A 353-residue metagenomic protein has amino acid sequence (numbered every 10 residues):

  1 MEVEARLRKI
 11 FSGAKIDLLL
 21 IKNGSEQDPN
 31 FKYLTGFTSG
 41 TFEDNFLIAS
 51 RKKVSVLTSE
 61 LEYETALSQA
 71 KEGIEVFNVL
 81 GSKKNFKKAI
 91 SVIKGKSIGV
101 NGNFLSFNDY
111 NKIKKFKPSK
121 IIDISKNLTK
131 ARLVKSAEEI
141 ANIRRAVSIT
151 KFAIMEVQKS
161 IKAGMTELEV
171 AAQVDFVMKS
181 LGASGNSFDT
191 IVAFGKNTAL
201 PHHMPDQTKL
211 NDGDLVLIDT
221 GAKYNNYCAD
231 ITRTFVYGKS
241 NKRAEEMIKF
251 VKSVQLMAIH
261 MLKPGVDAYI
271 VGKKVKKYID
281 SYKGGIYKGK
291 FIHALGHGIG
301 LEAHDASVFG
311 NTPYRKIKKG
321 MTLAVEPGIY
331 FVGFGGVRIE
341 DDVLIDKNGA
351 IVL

Functional and structural regions predicted by a protein language model:
M1-L353: Active-site neighborhoods and metal-handling regions in enzymes and metal-associated proteins
